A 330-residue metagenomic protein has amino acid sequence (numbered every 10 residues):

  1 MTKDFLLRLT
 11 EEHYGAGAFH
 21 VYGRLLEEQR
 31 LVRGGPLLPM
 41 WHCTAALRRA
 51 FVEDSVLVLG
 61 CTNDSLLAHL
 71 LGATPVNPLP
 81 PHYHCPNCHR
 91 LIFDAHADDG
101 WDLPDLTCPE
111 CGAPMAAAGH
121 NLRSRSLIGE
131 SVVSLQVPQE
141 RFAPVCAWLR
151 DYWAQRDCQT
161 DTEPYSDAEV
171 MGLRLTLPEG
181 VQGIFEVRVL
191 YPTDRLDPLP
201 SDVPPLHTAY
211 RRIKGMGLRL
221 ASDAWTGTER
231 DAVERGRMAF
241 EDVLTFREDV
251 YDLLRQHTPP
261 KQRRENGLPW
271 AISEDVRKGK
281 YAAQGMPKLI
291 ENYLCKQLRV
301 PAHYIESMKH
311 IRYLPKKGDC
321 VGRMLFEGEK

Functional and structural regions predicted by a protein language model:
M1-K330: Alpha-helical scaffold/interaction cores of sigma-54-like transcription cofactors and many family A DNA polymerases
